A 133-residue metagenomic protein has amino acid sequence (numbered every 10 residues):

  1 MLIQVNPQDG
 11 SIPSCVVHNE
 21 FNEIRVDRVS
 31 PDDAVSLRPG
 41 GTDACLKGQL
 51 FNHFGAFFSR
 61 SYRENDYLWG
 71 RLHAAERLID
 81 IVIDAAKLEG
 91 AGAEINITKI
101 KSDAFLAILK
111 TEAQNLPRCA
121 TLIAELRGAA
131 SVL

Functional and structural regions predicted by a protein language model:
M1-L133: Patatin-like phospholipase
